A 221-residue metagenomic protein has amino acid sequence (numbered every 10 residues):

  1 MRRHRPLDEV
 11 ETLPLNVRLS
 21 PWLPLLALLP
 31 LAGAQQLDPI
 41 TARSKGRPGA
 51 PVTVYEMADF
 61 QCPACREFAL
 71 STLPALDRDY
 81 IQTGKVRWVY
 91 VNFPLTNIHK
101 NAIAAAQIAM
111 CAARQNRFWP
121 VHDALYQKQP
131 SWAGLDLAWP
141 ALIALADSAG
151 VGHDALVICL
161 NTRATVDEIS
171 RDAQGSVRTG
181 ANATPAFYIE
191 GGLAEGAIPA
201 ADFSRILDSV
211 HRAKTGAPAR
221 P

Functional and structural regions predicted by a protein language model:
R2-P6: Extreme N-terminal basic, low-complexity initiation segments that serve as generic localization/processing leaders
D8-L23: Bacterial N-terminal signal peptides that target proteins for export
T12, T53, T184: Ser/Thr-centric signal marking residues that sit in or immediately flank functional binding/regulatory motifs
L25-A34: Hydrophobic h-region of N-terminal signal peptides that target proteins for export in Gram-negative bacteria
Q35-I40, Q127, D167-S170: Short gly/ser/thr-rich secondary-structure transition/capping motifs
Q36-V52, Y80: A short beta-strand-turn-helix
A50, A58-D147, T179, S209 (+2 more regions): Structural alpha/beta surface segment adjacent to cysteine/selenocysteine redox centers across thiol/disulfide enzymes
M57-D59, L70-L73, R78, A141-P221: C-terminal cap of thioredoxin/glutaredoxin-like
